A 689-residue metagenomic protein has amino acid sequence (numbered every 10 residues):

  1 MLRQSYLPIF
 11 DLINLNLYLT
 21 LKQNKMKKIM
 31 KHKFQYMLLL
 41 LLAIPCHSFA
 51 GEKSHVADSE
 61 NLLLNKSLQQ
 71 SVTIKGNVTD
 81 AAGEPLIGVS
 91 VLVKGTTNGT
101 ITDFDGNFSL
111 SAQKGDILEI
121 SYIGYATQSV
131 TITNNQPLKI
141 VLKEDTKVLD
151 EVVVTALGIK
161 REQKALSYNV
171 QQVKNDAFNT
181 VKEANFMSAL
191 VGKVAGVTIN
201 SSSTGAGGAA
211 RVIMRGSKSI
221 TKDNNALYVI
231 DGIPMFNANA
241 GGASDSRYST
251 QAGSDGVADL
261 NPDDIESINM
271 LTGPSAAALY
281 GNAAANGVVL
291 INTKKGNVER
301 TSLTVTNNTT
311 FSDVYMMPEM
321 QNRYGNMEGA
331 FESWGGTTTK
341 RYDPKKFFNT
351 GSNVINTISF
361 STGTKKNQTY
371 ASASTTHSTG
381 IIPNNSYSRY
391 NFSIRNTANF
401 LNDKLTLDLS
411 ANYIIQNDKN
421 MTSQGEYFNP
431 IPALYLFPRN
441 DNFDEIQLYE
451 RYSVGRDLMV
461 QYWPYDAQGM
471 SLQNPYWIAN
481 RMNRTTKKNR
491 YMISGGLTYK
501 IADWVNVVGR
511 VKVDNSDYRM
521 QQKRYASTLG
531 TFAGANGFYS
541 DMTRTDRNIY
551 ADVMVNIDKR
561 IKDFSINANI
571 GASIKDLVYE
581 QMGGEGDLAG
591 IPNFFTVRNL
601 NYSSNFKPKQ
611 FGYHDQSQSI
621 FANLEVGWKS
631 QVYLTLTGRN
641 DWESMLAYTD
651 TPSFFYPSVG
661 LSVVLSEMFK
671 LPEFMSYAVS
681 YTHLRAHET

Functional and structural regions predicted by a protein language model:
L2-I414, M492-I493, H614: Short, small/polar-rich motifs associated with maturation and membrane association, primarily at protein termini
V148, N224-N225, I230, F236 (+7 more regions): Surface-exposed loop/interface segments of Gram-negative outer-membrane beta-barrel transport/assembly proteins
N185, A209, N286, N353-T357 (+8 more regions): Transmembrane beta-barrel architecture of outer-membrane proteins
I265, N367-S372, D466-L472, F594-L600 (+1 more regions): Active-site-adjacent bridging/hinge elements
T293, I358-T362, I394-A398, I493-Y499 (+4 more regions): Residues on the lipid-exposed face of transmembrane beta-strands in outer-membrane beta-barrel proteins
Y648-S653: Short glycine/threonine-rich loop-to-helix capping motif typified by GTGT followed within a few residues by an Asp-Pro
E688-T689: Positively charged, low-complexity/disordered segments
